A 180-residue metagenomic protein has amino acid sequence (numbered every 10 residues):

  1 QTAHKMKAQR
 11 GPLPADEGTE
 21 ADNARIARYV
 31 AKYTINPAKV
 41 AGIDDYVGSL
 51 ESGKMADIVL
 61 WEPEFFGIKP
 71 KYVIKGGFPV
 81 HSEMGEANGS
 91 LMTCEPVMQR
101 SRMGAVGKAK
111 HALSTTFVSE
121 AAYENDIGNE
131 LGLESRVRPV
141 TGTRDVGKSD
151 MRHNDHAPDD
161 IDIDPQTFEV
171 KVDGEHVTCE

Functional and structural regions predicted by a protein language model:
Q1-E64, K71-I74, P79-E83: His/Asp/Glu-enriched, well-ordered alpha-helical/loop segment that forms or immediately abuts the divalent-metal
F65-I68, M84-K171, E175-E180: Non-catalytic terminal accessory/regulatory regions of metabolic enzymes
